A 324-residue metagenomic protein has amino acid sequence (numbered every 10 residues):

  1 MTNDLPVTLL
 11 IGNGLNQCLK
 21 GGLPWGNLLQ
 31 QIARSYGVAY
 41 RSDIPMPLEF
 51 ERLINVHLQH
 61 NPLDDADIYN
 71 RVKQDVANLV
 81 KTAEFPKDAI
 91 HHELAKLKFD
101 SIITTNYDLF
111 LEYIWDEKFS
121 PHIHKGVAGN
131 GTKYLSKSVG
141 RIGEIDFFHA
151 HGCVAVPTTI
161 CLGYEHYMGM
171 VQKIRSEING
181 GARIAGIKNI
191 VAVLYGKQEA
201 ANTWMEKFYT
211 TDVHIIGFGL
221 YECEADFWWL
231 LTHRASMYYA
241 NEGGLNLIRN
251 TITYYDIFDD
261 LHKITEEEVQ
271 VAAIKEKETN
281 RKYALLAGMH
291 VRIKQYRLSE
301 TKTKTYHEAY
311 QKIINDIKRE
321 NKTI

Functional and structural regions predicted by a protein language model:
M1-G22, Q31, L97, F119-S120 (+2 more regions): SIR2/sirtuin-family catalytic core signature
M1-L111, Y221, T301-A309, R319-I324: Gly/serine-rich nucleotide phosphate-binding loop at the start of the catalytic core of nucleotide/ADP-ribose-handling
T2-N3, P62-T158, V193-I216, Y221-M237: Active-site periphery "cap/insert" segments of enzyme catalytic domains
A33-G37, V127-N130, V171-E177, Y238-E242: Glycine-rich loops and low-complexity Gly/Arg-rich segments that provide flexible linkers or classic glycine-based
S42-L53, S136-I145, A182-I190, N250-H262: Low-complexity, flexible helical/coil segments
K73-V76, F119-H122, I184-I187, H262-E268: N-terminal start-of-chain detector that recognizes signal peptides and the immediate post-cleavage beginning
F147-A201: Glycine-rich phosphate- or other oxyanion-binding loops that anchor nucleotides, phosphorylated ligands
